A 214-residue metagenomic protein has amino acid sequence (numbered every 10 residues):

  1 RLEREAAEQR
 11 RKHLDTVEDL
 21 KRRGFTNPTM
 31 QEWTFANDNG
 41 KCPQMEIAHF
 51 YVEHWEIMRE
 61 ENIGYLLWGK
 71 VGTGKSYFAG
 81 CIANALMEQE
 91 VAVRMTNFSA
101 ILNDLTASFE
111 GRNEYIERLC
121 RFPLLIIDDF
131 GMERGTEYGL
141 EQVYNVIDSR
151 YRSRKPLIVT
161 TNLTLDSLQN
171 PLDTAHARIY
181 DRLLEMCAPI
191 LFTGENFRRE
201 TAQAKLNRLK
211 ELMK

Functional and structural regions predicted by a protein language model:
R1-M45, E200-K214: A short, basic N-terminal segment
Q44-H49, A83-L124, R134-E141: Short glycine-rich substrate-engagement loop in P-loop NTPases that contacts/grips substrate
I47-R59: Pre-Walker A adenine-sensing motif
R59-A79: Walker A/P-loop nucleotide-binding motif
N62-L66, V93, L124, P156: Residue-level preference for the first positions of well-ordered beta-strands
G72, G131-M132: Catalytic acidic motif of RecA-like/P-loop NTPases
L102-L105, M132-K214: Replace "adjacent to P-loop NTPase cores in ATP/GTP-dependent enzymes" with "adjacent to NTP-binding cores
